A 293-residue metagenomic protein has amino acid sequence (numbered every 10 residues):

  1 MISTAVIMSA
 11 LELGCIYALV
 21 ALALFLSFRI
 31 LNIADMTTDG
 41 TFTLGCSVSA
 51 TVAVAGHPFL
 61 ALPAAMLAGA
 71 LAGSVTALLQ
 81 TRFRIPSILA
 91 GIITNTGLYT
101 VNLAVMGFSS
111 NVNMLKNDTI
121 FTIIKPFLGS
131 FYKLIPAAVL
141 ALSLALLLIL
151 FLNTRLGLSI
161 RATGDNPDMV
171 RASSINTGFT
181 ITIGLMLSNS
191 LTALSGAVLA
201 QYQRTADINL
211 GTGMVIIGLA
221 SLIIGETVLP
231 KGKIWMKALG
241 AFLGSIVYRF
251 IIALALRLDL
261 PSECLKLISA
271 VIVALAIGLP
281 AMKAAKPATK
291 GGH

Functional and structural regions predicted by a protein language model:
T4-H57, L78-F83, I223-K231: Single transmembrane alpha-helix segments in multi-pass membrane proteins
C15, G40, F59-L67, L89 (+5 more regions): Hydrophobic alpha-helical transmembrane segments
L24, H57-T96, A141-A145, G244 (+1 more regions): Alpha-helical transmembrane segments within multi-pass membrane transporters and channels
L31-A34, S74-K116, I124-K125, R204-I208 (+1 more regions): Short loop segments and helix-boundary regions at transmembrane helix junctions of multi-pass inner-membrane proteins
A72, S130-L210, V215: Helix-loop-helix "hairpin" substructures at the membrane interface of multi-pass membrane proteins
S87, G91-N153, T182-I183, C264 (+1 more regions): Transmembrane helix-bundle core of multi-pass membrane transporters and related energy-transducing complexes
D165-A172, N176-F179, G232, M236 (+1 more regions): Cytosolic-side transmembrane-helix boundaries in multi-pass membrane proteins
T192, G196-L267: Transmembrane alpha-helical segments in multi-pass inner-membrane proteins
